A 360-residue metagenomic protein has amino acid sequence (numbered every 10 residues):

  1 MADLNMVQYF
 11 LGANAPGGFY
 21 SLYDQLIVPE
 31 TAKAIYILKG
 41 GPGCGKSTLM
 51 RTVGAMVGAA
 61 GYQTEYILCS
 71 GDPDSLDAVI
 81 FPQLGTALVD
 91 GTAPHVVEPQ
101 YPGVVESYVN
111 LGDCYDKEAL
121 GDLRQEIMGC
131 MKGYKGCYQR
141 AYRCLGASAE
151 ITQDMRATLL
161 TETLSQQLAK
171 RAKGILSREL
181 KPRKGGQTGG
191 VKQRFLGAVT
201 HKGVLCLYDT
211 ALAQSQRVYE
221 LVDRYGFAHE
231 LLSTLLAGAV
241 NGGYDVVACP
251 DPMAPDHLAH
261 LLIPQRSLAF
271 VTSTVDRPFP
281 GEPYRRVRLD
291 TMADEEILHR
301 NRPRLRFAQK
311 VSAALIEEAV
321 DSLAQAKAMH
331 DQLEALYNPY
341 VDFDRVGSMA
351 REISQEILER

Functional and structural regions predicted by a protein language model:
M1-I27, L176-D209: N-terminal pre-Walker A segment at the start of P-loop NTPase domains
M1-L22, L26, A32, S47 (+3 more regions): An acidic, charge-biased composition feature
A2-F19, A34, A55-A119, E126 (+1 more regions): Conserved nucleotide-sensing/catalytic segment adjacent to the nucleotide-binding pocket in NTP-handling enzymes
Y23-K33, R51-A55, R156-Q166, K184-G185 (+2 more regions): Short N-terminal helix-initiation segments at or just after the protein's N-terminus
I35-G54, K202-A239: Glycine-rich phosphate-binding P-loop
L38-K39, L49, E65-L68, Y101 (+6 more regions): A cross-family "folded-core" feature that marks the main globular domain of proteins
L49-M50, V79, V89-G91, Y134 (+10 more regions): Long, contiguous hydrophobic alpha-helical segments, chiefly transmembrane helices and signal peptides
E126-R178, F307, V311-I353: An accessory alpha-helical subdomain
